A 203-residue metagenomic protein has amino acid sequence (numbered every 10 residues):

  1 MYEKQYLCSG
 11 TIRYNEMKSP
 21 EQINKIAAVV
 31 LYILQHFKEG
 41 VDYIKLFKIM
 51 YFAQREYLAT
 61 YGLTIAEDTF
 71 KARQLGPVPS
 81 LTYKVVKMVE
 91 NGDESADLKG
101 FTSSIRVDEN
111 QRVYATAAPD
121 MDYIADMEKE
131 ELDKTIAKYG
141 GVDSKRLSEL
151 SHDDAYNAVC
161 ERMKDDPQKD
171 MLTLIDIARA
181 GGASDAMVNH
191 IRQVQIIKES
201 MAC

Functional and structural regions predicted by a protein language model:
M1-C203: Domain-edge interaction signal
